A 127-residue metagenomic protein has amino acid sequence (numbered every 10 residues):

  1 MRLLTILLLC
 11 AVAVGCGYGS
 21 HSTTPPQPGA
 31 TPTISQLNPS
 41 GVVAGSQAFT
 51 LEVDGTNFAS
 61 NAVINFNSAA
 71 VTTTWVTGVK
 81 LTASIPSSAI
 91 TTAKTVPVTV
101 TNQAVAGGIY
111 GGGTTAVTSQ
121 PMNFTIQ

Functional and structural regions predicted by a protein language model:
M1-G15: Sec-dependent bacterial lipoprotein signal peptides
C16-F66, A106-Q127: Beta-strand/beta-sandwich contexts
T50, T95-P97: Short, conserved beta-strand segments of beta-strand-rich sandwich/propeller modules, principally
T72-V76: Short beta-strand segments within Ig-like beta-sandwich modules, predominantly Fibronectin type-III
V79-A83: Short strand-edge motifs at loop-to-beta-strand transitions and within beta-strands of extracellular beta-rich domains
S87-K94: Surface-exposed, short loops/turns at beta-strand junctions within beta-sandwich domains
T101-V105: Beta-strand-rich extracellular modules
